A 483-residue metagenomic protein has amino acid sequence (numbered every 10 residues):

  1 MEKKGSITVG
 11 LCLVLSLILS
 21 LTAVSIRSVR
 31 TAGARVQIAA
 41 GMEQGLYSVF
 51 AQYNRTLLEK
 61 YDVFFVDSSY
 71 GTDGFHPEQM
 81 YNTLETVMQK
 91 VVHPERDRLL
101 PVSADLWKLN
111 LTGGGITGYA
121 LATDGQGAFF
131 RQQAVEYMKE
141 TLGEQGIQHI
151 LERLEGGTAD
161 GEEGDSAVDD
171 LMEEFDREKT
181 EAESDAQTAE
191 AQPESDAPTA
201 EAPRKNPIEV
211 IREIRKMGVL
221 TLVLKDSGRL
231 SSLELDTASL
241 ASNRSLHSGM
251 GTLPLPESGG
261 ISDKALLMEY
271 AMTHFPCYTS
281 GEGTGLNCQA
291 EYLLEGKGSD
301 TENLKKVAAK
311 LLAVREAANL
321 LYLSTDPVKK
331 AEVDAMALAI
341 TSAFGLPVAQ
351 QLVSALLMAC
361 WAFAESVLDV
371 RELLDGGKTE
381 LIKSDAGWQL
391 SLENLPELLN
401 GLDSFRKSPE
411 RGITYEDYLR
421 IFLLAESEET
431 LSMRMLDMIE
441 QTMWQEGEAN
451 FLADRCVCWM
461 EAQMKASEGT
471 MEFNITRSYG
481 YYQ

Functional and structural regions predicted by a protein language model:
M1-F75: Alpha-helical assembly-interface signal, strongest on the long, hydrophobic N-terminal helix that forms
R55, V63-Q483: Long, compositionally biased low-complexity segments
